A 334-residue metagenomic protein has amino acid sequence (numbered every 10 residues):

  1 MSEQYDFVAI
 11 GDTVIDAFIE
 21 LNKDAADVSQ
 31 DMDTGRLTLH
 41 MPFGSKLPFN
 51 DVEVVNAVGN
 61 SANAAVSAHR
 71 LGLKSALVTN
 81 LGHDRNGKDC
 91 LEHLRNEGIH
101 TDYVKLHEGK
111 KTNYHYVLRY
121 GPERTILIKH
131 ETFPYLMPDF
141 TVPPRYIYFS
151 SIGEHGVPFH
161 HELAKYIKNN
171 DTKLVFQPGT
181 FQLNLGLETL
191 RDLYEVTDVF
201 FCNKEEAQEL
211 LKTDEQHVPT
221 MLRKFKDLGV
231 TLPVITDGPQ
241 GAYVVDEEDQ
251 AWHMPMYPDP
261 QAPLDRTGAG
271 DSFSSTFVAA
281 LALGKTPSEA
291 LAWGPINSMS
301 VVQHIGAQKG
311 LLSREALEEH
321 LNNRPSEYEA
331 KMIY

Functional and structural regions predicted by a protein language model:
M1-A76, K88, M332-Y334: Glycine-rich phosphate/adenosyl-contacting loop at the front of the ribokinase-like
M1-V8, D27, E215-Y334: Conserved phosphate-binding/catalytic region of the ribokinase-like
F7, D139-T141, L190-L193: Structural alpha-helical scaffold elements that stabilize or flank donor/cofactor-binding regions in carbohydrate
V8, Y148, L174-V175, V234: Structural detector of well-ordered beta-strand residues that form the stable sheet scaffold of enzyme domains
D12-T13, I152, T180, S272: Active-site metal-binding loops of divalent metal-dependent hydrolases
N50-D51, K74-D102: A glycine-rich beta-to-alpha transition motif near the start of alpha/beta enzyme domains, typified by
D102-E108, Y114-P158: Conserved phosphate-binding/catalytic loop of the ribokinase/pfkB sugar-kinase fold
A164, K168-K173, F181-A251, M332: Conserved phosphate/ATP/ADP-binding segment of small-molecule kinases
